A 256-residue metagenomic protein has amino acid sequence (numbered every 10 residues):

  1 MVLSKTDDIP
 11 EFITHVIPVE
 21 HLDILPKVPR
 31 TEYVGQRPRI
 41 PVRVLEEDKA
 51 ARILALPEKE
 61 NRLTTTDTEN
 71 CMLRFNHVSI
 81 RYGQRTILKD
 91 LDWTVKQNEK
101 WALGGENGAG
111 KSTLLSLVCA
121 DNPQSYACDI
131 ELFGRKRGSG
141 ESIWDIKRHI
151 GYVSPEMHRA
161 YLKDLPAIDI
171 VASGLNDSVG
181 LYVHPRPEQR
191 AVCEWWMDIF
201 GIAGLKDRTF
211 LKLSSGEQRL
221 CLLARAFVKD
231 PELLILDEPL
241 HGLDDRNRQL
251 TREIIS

Functional and structural regions predicted by a protein language model:
H21-I53: Conserved beta-strand-loop-alpha-helix hinge in the C-terminal portion of ABC ATPase nucleotide-binding domains
L73, I87-D90: Conserved structural motif at the start of ABC-family nucleotide-binding domains
G104-E106: The feature captures the beta-strand-to-loop junction immediately N-terminal to the Walker
D129-D145: ABC ATPase NBD Q-loop/coupling interface
P155-K212: ABC-family P-loop ATPase nucleotide-binding domains
L223: Hydrophobic anchor residue at the start of the ABC signature
L234-E238: Catalytic Walker B motif of ABC-type/P-loop ATPase nucleotide-binding domains
